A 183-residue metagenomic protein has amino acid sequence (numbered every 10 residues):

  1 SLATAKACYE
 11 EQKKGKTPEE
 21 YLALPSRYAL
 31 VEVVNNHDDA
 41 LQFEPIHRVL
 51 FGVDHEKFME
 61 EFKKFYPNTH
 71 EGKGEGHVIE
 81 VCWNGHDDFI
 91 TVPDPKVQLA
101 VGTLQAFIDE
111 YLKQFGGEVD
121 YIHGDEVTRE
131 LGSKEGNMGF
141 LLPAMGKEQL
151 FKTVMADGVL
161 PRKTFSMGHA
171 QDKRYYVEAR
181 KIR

Functional and structural regions predicted by a protein language model:
S1-R183: Surface-exposed, charge/polar-rich loops and edge strands
